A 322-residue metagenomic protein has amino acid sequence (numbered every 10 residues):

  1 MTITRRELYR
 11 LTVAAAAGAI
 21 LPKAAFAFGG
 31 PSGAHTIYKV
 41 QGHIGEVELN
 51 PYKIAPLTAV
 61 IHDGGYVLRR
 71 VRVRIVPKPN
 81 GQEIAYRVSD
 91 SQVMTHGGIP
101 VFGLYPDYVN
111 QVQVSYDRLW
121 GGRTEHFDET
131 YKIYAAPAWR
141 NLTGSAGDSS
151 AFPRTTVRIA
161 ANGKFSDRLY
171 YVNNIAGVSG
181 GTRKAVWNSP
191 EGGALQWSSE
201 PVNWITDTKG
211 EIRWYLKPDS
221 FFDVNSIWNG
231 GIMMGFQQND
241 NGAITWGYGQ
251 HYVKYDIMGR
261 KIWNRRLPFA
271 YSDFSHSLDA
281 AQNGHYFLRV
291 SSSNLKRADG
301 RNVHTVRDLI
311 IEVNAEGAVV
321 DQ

Functional and structural regions predicted by a protein language model:
E7-A27: N-terminal export signals
G30-K78, D90, M94-G98, Y105-Q322: Histidine-/acidic-rich catalytic cores in large beta-rich domains
E83-D90: Solvent-exposed beta-strand/loop surfaces of large extracellular or lumenal domains
